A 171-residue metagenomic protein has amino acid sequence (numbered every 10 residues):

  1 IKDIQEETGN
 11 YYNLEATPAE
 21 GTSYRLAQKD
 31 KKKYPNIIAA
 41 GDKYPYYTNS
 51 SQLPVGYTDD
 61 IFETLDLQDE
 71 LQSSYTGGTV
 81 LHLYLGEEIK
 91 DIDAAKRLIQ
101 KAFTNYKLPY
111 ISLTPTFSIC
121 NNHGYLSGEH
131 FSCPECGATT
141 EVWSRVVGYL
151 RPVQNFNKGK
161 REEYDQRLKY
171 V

Functional and structural regions predicted by a protein language model:
I1-Y170: Acidic, glycine-enriched catalytic cores built around paired aspartates
